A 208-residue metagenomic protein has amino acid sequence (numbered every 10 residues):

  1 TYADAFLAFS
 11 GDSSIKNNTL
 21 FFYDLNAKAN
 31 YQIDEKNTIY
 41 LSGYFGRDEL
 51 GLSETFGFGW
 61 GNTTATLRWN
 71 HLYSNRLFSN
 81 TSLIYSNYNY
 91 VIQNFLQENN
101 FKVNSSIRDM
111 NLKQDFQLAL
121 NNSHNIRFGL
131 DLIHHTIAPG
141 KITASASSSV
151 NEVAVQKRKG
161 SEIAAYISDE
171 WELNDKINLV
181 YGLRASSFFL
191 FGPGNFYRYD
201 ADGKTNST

Functional and structural regions predicted by a protein language model:
Y2-T19: Surface-exposed beta-strand-turn/loop segments characteristic of Gram-negative outer-membrane beta-barrels
A5-F9, Y23-L25, N80, Y166: Surface-exposed loop/turn and secondary-structure junction residues enriched for glycine/proline
A8-F9, L52-S53, I92, G192-P193: Short secondary-structure transition/capping segments
F9-S10, E49, L96-Q97, N104 (+2 more regions): General secondary-structure edge motif
G11-D12, D34, S74, N174: Short, structured coil/loop segments at alpha-helix boundaries
I15-F21, T55-G61, N100-R108, N151-S161 (+1 more regions): Replace "Gram-negative outer membrane beta-barrel proteins" with "bacterial and organellar outer membrane beta-barrel
L20-A138: Outer-membrane beta-barrel domain signature, strongest for Gram-negative TonB-dependent receptors and also present
R127-T208: Signature of Gram-negative outer-membrane beta-barrel scaffolds
